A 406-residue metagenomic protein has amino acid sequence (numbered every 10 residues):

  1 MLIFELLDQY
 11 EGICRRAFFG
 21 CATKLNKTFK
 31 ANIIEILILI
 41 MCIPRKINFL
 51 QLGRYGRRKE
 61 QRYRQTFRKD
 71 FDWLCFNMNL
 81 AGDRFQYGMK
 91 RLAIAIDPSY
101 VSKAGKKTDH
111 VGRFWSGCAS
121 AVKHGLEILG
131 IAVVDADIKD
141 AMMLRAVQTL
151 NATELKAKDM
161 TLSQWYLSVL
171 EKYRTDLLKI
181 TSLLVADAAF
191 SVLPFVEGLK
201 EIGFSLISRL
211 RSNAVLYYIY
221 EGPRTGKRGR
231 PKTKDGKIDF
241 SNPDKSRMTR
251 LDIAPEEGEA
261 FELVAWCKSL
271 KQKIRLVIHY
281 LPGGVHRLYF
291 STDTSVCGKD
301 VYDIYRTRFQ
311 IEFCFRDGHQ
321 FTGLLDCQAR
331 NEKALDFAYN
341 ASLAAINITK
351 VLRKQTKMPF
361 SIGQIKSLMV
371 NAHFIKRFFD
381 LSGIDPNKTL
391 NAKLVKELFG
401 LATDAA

Functional and structural regions predicted by a protein language model:
M1-C21, L25-F29, M89, K103 (+2 more regions): Single, function-defining residue in the core of a domain
M1-C75: Gly/serine-rich nucleotide phosphate-binding loop at the start of the catalytic core of nucleotide/ADP-ribose-handling
E35-L39, G130-A132, S342, I346: Contiguous, well-ordered alpha-helical segments that form the cores/surfaces of helical PPI scaffolds
I36-K59, D70, F76-A81, K158-V169 (+1 more regions): Short secondary-structure boundary segments
I38-M41, Q65-K69, R84, S116-A121 (+2 more regions): Short secondary-structure transition/capping motifs
L39, P44-I47, N77-Y87, I131 (+1 more regions): N-terminal short leaders/motifs
Q65-K139, A260-V264: Active-site-proximal, Lys/Arg-enriched surface segment that forms a nucleic-acid-binding/basic interface patch
